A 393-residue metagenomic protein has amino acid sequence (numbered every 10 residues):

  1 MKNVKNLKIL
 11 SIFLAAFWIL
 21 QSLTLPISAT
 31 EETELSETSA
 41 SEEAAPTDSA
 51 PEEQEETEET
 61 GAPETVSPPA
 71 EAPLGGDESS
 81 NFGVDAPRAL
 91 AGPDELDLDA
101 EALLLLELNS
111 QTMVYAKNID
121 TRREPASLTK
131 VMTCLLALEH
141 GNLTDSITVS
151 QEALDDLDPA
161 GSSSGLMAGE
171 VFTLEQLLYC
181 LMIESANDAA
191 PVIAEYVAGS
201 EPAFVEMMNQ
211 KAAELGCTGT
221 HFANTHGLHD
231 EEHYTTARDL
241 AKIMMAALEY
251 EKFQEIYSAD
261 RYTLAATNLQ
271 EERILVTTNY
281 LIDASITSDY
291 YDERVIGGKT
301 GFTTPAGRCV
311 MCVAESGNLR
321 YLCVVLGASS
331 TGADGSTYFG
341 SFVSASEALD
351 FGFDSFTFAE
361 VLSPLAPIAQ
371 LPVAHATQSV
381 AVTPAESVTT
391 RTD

Functional and structural regions predicted by a protein language model:
K2-K5, S49: Short, low-complexity interaction segments enriched in Ser/Thr/Pro/Gly
V4-S28: Sec-dependent N-terminal signal peptides of Gram-positive bacterial secreted proteins and lipoproteins
L20-E32, E37, E42, D48 (+2 more regions): Active-site-adjacent loops and short helices of periplasmic peptidoglycan-processing enzymes
C217-T218, E232-Y234, R238-D393: Domain-terminus/edge residues, biased toward the C-terminal soluble/receptor-binding domains of extracytoplasmic
